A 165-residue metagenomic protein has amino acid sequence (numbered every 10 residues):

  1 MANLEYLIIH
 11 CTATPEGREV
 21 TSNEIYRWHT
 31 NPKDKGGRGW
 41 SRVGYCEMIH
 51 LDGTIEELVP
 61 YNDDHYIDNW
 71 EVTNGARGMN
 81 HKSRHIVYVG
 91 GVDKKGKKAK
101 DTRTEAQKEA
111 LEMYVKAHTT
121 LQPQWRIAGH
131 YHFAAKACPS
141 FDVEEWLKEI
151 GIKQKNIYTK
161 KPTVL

Functional and structural regions predicted by a protein language model:
M1-T12, E16, G39, D52-I55 (+3 more regions): Basic/polar, cationic surfaces and motifs that engage anionic cell-wall and phosphate/carboxylate ligands
G17-T21: Active-site-adjacent loop/helix micro-motif of nuclease/hydrolase catalytic cores
S22-N31: Short Gly/aromatic-enriched secondary-structure transition segments
E24, I55-E56, Y66: Short coil-to-helix leader/linker segments, especially the first N-terminal amphipathic alpha-helix with its helix
G36: Extracellular protease catalytic domains of secreted zymogens
N62-N74: Alpha-helical scaffolding within the catalytic cores of extracellular/periplasmic polymer-degrading hydrolases
